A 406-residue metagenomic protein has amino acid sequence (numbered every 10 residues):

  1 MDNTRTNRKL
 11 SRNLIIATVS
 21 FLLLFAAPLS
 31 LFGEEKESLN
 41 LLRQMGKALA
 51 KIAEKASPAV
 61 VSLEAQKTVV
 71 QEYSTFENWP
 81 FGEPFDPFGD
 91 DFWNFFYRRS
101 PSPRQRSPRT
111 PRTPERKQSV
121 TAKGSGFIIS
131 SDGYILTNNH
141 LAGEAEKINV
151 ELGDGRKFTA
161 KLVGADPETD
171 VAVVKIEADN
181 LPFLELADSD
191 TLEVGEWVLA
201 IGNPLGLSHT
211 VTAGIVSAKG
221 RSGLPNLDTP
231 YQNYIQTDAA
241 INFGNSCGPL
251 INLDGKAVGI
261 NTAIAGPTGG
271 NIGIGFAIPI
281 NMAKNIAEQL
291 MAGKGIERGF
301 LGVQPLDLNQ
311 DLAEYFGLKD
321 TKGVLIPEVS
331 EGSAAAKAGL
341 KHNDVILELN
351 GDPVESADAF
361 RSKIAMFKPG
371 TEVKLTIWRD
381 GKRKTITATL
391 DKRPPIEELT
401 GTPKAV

Functional and structural regions predicted by a protein language model:
M1-L10: N-terminal secretory signal peptides that target proteins for export/translocation
S11-I16: Short, hydrophobic alpha-helical membrane anchors of single-pass surface/secreted proteins
A17-P28: Bacterial N-terminal signal peptides
F32-A338, H342, E348, D352-E372 (+2 more regions): Serine-dependent protease modules
